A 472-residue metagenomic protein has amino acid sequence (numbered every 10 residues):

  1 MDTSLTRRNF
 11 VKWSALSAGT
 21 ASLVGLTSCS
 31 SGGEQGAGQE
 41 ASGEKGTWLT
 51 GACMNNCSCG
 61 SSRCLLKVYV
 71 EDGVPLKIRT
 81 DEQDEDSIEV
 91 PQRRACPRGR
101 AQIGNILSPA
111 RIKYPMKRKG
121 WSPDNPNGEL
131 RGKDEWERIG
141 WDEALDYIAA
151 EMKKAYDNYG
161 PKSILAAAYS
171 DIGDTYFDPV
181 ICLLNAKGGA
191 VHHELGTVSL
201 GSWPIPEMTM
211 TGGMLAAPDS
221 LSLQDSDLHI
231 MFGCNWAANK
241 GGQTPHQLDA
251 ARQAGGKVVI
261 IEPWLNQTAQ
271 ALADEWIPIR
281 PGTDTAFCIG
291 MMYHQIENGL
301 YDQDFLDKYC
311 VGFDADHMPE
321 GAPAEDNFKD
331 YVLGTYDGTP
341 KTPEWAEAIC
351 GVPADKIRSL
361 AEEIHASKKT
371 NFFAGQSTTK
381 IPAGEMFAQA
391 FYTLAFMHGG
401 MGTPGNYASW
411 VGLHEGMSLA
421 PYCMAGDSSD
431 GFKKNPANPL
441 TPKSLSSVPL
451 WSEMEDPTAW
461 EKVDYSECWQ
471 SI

Functional and structural regions predicted by a protein language model:
D2-L300, D326-Y331, G431, N435-K462 (+1 more regions): N-terminal export/assembly segments and adjacent metallocofactor-ligating motifs of anaerobic energy-metabolism
E44-G51, L195-G196, D307, R358-S359 (+1 more regions): Beta-strand segments within the central parallel beta-sheet cores of soluble alpha/beta enzyme folds
Y159-S163, Y301-L306, N371, G402-S409: Flexible, glycine/charged-enriched surface loops at secondary-structure junctions
G160-P161, D174-Y176, V352-P353, R358 (+1 more regions): Gly/Pro-rich turn-and-neighbor structural signature
L165-G173, W345-I349, G375-P382, L413-G416: Conserved short loop/turn motifs at secondary-structure junctions
V180-I181, P343, F391: Generic structural marker for isolated residues within well-ordered, non-membrane alpha-helices of soluble domains
N266-S367: Long, well-ordered, tryptophan-enriched scaffold segments
D355, I364-I472: A glycine-rich, hydrophobic/aromatic-adjacent loop/helix-cap motif
